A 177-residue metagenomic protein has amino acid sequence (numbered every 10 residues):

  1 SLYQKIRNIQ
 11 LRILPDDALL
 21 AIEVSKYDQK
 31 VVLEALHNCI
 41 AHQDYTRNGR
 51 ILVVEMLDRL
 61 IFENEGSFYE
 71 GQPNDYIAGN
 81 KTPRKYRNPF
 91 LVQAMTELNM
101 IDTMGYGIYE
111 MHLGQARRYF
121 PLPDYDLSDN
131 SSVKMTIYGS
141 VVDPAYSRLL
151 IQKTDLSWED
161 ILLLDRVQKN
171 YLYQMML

Functional and structural regions predicted by a protein language model:
S1-L177: C-terminal regulatory or interaction extensions
